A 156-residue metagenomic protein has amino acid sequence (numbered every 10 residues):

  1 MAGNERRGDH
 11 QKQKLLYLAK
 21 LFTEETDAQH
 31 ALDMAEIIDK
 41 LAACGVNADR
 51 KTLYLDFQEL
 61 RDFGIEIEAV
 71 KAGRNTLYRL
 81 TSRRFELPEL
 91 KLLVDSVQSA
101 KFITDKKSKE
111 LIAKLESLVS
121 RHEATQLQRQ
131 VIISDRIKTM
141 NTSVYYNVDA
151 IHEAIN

Functional and structural regions predicted by a protein language model:
M1-S96: Short, basic/aromatic recognition patches that contact phosphate-bearing ligands
E86-N156: Bulky hydrophobic/aromatic content
